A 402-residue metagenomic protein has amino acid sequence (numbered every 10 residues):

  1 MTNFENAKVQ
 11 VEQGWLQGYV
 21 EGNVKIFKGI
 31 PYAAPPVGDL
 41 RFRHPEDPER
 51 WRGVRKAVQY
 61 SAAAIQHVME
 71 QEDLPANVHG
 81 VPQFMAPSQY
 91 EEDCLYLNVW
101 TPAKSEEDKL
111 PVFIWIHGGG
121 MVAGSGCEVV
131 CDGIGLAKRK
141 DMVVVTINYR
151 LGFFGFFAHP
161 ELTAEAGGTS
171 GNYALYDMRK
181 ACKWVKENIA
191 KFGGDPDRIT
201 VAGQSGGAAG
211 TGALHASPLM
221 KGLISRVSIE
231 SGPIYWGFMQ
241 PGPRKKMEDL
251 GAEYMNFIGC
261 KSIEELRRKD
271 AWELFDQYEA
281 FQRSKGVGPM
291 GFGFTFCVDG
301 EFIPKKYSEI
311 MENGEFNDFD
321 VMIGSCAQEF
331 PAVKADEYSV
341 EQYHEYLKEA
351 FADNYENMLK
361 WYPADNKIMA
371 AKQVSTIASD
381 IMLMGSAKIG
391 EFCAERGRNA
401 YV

Functional and structural regions predicted by a protein language model:
M1-N172, P196, M290: Non-catalytic accessory segments of hydrolases
G118, D177, S205-A208: Active-site loop->helix "elbow" adjoining a glycine-rich segment at hydrolase catalytic centers
G167-A190, K246-D249: Alpha/beta-hydrolase active-site loop
F192-Q204: Alpha/beta-hydrolase fold nucleophile elbow
G203-G206, S231: Catalytic nucleophile serine of serine hydrolases, specifically the conserved "nucleophile elbow" pentapeptide
A208-M220: Short glycine-enriched nucleophile-adjacent loop and the immediately C-terminal alpha-helix near the catalytic center
R226, I234, F238, E273-V402: Substrate-gating cap/lid region and adjacent catalytic-acid/histidine neighborhood within extracellular/lumenal
E230-E253: Flexible "cap/lid" loop of the alpha/beta hydrolase fold
